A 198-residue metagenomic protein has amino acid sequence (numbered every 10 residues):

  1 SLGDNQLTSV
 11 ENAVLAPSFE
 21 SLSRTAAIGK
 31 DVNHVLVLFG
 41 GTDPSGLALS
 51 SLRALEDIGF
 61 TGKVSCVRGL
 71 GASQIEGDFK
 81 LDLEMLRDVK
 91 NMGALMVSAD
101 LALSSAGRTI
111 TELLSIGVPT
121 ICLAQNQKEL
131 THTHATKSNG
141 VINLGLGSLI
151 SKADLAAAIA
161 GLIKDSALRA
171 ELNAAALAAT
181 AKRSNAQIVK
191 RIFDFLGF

Functional and structural regions predicted by a protein language model:
S1-S45, G69: A nucleotide-sugar donor-handling region in carbohydrate enzymes
T8, S65, E84-L86, L101-L103 (+2 more regions): Hydrophobic/aromatic beta-strand patches that form the interior of the parallel beta-sheet core in alpha/beta enzyme
G29-A99: Donor-nucleotide binding loops and adjacent catalytic segments primarily of GT-B fold Leloir glycosyltransferases
K90-A94, T109, D154: Short acidic active-site motifs
V97-R108: Acidic donor-binding loop of glycosyltransferase active sites
I110-A157: Catalytic binding pocket for nucleotide-activated donors in carbohydrate/polymer assembly enzymes
L168-K182: A short, well-ordered alpha-helix in the C-terminal region of glycosyltransferases
A181-F198: C-terminal alpha-helical cap of glycosyltransferases
